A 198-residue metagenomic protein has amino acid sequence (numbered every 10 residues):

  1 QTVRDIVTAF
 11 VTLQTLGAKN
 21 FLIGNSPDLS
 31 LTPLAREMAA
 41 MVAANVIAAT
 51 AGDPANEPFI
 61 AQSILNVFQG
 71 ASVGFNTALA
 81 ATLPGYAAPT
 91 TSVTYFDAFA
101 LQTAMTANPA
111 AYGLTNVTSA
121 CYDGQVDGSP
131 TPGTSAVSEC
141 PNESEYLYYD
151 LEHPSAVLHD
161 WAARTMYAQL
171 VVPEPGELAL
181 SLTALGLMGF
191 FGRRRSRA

Functional and structural regions predicted by a protein language model:
T2-A9, F68-A71, F75-L79, L158-A162: Stable alpha-helical elements in mature extracytoplasmic
V7-A18, A80-A88, A107-A111, R164-V171: Sec-exported extracytoplasmic/periplasmic mature domains
T8, T15, S26-P27, P33-E37: Structured, solvent-exposed acidic/aromatic patches
Q14, N20-N25, T94-D97, Y148: Structural recognition of the beta-strand scaffold that forms the well-ordered cores of secreted hydrolase catalytic
L31-V73, G85, T90-E152: Mobile gating loops/cap/lid regions near enzyme active sites that modulate substrate access
L151-V171: A recurrent domain-boundary module in secreted/ectodomain proteins
E174-G192: A short, hydrophobic C-terminal helix/tail in secreted or cell-surface proteins
R195-A198: Short, charged juxtamembrane terminal tails flanking transmembrane helices
